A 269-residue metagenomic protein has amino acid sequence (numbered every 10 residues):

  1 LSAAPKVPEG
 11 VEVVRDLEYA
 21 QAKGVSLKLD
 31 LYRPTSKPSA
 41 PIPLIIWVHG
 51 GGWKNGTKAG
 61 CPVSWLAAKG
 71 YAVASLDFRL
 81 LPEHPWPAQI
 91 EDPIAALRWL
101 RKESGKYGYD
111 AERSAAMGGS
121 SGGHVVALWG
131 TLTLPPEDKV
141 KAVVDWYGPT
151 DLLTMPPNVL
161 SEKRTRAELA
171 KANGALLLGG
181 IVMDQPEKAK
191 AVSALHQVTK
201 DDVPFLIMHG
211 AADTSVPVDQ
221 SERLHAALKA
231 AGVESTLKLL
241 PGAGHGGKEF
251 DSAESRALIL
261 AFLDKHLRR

Functional and structural regions predicted by a protein language model:
L1-A40: N-terminal cap/lid segment of alpha/beta-hydrolase-fold proteins
K6, A22, P156-Q197, V203 (+1 more regions): Mobile cap/lid helix-loop segments that gate and shape the active-site cleft of serine hydrolases
A40-G50: Short beta-strand element of the alpha/beta-hydrolase
T57-S75: Short amphipathic alpha-helix adjacent to the substrate-entry channel of hydrolases
H84-G105, L258: Alpha/beta-hydrolase active-site loop
A95-S161: Primarily recognizes the serine-hydrolase "nucleophile elbow" in alpha/beta-hydrolase and SGNH/GDSL folds
D201, I207-H209, D213: Short beta-strand/loop motif that positions the catalytic acidic residue of the alpha/beta-hydrolase fold
A243-S252: Catalytic histidine-centered segment of alpha/beta-hydrolase-like enzymes
